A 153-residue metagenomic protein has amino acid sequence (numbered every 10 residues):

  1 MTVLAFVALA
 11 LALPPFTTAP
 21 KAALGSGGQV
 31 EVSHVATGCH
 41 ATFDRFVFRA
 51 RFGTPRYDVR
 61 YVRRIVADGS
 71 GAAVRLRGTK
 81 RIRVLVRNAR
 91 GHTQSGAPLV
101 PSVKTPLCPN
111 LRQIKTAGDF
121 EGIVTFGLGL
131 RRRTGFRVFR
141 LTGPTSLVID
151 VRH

Functional and structural regions predicted by a protein language model:
M1-A12: Secretory targeting and sorting signals
A12-H153: Short linear recognition/processing motifs and adjacent strand/loop elements at protein termini and domain edges
